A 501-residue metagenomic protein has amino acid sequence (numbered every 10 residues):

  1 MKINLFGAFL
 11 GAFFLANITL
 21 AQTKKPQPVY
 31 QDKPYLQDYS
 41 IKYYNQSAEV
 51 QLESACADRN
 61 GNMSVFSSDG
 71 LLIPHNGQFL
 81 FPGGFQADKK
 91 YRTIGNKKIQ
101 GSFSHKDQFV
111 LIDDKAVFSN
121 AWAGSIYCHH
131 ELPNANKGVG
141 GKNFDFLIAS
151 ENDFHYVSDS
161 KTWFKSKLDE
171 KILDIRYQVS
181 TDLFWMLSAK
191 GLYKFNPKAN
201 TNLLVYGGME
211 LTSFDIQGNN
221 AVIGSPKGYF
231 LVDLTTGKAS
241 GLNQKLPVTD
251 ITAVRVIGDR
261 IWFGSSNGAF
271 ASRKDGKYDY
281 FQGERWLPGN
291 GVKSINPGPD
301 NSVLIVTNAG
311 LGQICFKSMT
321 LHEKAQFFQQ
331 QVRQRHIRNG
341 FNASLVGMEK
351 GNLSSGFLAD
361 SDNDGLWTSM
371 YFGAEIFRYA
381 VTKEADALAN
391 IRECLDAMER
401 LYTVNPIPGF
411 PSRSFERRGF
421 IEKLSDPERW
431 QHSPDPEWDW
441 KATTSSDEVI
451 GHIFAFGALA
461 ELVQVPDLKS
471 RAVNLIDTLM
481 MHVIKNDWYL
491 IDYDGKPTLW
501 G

Functional and structural regions predicted by a protein language model:
M1-P26: Bacterial Sec-dependent N-terminal signal peptides
K33-N60, G84-K106, I126-N143, F164-S180 (+3 more regions): Short coil-to-beta transitions that initiate beta-strands within beta-rich domains
N62-V65, Q108-L111, D145-I148, L183-M186 (+3 more regions): Conserved beta-propeller blade signature
S68-L72, D114-F118, E151-H155, A189-Y193 (+3 more regions): Loop/turn residues immediately N-terminal
H75-Q78, A121-G124, S158-K161, N196-N200 (+3 more regions): Short loop/turn segments that connect beta-strands within beta-propeller blades
S265, V306-T307, N363-Y379, S445-A460: Well-ordered alpha-helical segments within folded domains of soluble proteins
K293-M319: Blade-level signature of beta-propeller repeat domains, shared across WD40, Kelch, NHL, RCC1 and BNR/Asp-box propellers
N342-L353, S361, L388-G501: Extended ligand-binding groove/face enriched in aromatic
